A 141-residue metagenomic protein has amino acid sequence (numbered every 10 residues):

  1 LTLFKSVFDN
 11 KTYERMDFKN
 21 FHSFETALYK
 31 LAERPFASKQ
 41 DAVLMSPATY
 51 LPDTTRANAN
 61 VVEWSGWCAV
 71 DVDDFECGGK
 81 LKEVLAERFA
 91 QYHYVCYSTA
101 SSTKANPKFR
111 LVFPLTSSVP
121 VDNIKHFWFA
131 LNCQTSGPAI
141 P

Functional and structural regions predicted by a protein language model:
L1-P107, F113-K125: Signature for HUH/AEP ssDNA processing cores
I124-W128, N132: Hydrophobic, well-ordered secondary-structure segments
N132-P141: Flexible helix-coil linker/hinge segments at domain or subdomain boundaries
